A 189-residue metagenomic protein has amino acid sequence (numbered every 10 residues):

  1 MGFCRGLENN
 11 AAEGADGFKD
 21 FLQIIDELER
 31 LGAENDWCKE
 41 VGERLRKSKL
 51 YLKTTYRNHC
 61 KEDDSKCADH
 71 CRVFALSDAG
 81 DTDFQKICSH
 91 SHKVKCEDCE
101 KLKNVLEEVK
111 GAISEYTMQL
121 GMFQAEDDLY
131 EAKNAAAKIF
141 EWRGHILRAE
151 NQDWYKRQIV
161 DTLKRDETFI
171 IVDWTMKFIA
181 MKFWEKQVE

Functional and structural regions predicted by a protein language model:
M1-E189: Extended mixed-charge, aromatic/glycine-enriched low-complexity segments
